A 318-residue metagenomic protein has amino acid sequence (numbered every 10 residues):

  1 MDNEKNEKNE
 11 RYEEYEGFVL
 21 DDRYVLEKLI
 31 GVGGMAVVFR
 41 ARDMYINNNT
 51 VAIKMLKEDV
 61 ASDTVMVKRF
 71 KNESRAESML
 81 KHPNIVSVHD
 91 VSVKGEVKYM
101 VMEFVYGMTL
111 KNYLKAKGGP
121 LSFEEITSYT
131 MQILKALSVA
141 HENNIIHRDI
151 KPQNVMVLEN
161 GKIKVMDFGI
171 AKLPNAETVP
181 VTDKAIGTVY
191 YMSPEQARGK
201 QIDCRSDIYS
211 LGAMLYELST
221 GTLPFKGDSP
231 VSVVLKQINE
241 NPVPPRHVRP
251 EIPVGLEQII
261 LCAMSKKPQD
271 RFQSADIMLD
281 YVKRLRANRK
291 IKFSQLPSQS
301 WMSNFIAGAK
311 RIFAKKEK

Functional and structural regions predicted by a protein language model:
E27-G33, V38: Protein kinase glycine-rich loop
K57-M79: AlphaC helix of the eukaryotic protein kinase fold
D90-V91: A short, aromatic-enriched beta-strand patch in the conserved N-lobe beta-sheet of the protein kinase catalytic domain
G95-T109, Y113: Conserved short submotifs of the Hanks-type protein kinase catalytic core that shape the nucleotide-binding pocket
K111-L121: AlphaC helix of the protein kinase catalytic domain
Y129-T130: Activation segment signature within eukaryotic-like protein kinase domains
K135-I145: Protein kinase catalytic-loop region centered on the HRD/HxD motif
T188-I291: C-terminal lobe helix-coil module of Hanks-type protein kinase domains
